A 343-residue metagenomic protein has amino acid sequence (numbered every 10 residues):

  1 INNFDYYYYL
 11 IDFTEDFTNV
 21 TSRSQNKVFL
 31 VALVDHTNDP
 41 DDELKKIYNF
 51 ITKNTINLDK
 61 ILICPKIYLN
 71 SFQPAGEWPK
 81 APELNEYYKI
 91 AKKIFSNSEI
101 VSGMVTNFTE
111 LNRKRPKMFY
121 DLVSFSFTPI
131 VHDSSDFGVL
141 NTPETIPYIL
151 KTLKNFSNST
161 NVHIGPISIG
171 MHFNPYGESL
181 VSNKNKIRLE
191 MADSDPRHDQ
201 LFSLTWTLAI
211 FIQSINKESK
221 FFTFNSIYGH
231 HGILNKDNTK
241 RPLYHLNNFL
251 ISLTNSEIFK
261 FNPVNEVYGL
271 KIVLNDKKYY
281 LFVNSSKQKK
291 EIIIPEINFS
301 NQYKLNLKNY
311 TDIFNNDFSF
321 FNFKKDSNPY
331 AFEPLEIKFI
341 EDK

Functional and structural regions predicted by a protein language model:
I1-V31, F50, N54-K60: Catalytic domains of carbohydrate-active enzymes, especially glycoside hydrolases
Y6-Y8, K27-V31, N57-L62, E99-V101 (+3 more regions): Structural preference for beta-strand elements that scaffold enzyme active sites
F17-T21, D41-T52, L84-K92, I146-K154 (+3 more regions): Generic structural signal for well-ordered alpha-helices, preferentially at hydrophobic/aromatic core positions
V34, D42, F72-Q200: Noncatalytic carbohydrate-binding groove/subsite architecture in carbohydrate-active enzymes
H163-H245, F261-P263, Y268: Aromatic/acidic polysaccharide-binding cleft in carbohydrate-active enzymes
P263-N298, L307: Carbohydrate-binding surface patches
I297-N309, Y330-I340: Tight coil/turn sites that cap or link beta-strands
N315-K343: C-terminal beta-strand-rich structural cap/linker in extracellular carbohydrate-active enzymes
